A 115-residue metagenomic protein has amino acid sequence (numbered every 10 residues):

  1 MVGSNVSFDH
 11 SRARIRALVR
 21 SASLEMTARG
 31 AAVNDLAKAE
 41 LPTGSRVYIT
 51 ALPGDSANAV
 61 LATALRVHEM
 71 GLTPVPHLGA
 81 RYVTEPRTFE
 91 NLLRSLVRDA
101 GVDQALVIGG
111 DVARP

Functional and structural regions predicted by a protein language model:
V2-P115: Active-site beta->alpha loop and helix N-cap motifs at the rims of alpha/beta catalytic domains
